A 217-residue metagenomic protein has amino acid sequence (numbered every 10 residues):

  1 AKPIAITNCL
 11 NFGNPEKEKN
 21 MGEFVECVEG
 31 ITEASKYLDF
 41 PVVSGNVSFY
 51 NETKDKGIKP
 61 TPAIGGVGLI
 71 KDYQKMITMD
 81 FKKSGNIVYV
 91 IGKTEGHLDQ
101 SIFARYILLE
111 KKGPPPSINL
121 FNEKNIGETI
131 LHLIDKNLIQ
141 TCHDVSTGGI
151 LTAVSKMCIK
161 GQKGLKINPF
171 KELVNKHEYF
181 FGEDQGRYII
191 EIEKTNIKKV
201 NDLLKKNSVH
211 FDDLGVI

Functional and structural regions predicted by a protein language model:
A1, I31, S35, I118-H132: Structured alpha-helical segments in the cores of large, soluble enzyme domains
P3-D99, V216: Glycine-rich anion-binding loops of enzyme active sites
N11, T61, Q100-S117: Gly-rich Lys/Arg/Thr-decorated short loops/hinges at beta-loop-alpha junctions or inter-strand turns that position
N20-A34, L38, V43, V47-P62 (+2 more regions): Glycine-/charge-enriched secondary-structure boundary and capping motifs
G68-K71, S117-G127, I167-V174: A general structural motif
H97-Q100, V174-K176: Secondary-structure junction/capping motif
